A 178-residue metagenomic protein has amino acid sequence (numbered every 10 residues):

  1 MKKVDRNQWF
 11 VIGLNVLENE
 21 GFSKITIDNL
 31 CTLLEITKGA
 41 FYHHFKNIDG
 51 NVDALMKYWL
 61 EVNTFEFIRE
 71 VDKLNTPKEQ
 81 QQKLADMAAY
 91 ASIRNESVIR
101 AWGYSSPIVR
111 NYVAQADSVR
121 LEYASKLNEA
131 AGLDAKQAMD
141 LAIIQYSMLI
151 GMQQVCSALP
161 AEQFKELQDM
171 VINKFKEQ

Functional and structural regions predicted by a protein language model:
M1-K3, L133: N-terminal intrinsically disordered/low-complexity leader segments
R6-Q8, I12-G50, A54: Helix-turn-helix
I12-N19, E66, E70, I99 (+2 more regions): Solvent-exposed, amphipathic alpha-helical segments
A54, F65-R94, V98, Q145: Hydrophobic alpha-helical connector segments
T64, A91-V98, P107-K136, D140-I143: Amphipathic alpha-helical packing segments from all-alpha helical-bundle domains
R110-A114, E129-Q178: Hydrophobic/aromatic-rich alpha-helical bundle segments in the mid-to-C-terminal region
